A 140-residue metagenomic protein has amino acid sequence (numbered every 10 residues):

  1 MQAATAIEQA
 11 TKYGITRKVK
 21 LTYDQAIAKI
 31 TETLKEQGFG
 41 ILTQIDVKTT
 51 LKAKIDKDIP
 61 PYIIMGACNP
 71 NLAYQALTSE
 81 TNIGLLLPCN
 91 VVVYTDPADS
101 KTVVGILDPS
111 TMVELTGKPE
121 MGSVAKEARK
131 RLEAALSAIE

Functional and structural regions predicted by a protein language model:
Q2-G38, S137: Terminal, regulation- and interaction-focused segments at domain boundaries
K18-T22, F39, T43, E120 (+1 more regions): Extracytoplasmic/periplasmic, Sec-exported soluble proteins
E36-V92: Compact, glycine-rich, soluble single-domain proteins
L85-P97, A135-E140: Short secondary-structure transition/capping segments
N90-K118: Beta-strand/loop substructures that line and gate deep hydrophobic ligand-binding cavities in soluble
L115-E140: Well-ordered alpha/beta subsegment
